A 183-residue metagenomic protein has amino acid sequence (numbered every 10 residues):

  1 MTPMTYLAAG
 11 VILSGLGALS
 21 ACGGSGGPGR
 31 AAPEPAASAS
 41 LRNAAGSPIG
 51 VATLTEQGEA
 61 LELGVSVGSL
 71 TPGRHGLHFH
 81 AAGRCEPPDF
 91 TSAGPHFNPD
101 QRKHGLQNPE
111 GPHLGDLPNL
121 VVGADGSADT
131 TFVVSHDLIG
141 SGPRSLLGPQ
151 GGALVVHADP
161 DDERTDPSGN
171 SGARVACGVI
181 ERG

Functional and structural regions predicted by a protein language model:
M1-P3: N-terminal secretory signal peptides that target proteins for export/translocation
Y6-S20: Bacterial N-terminal signal peptides
L19-R74, F79-G183: N-terminal leader/targeting pre-sequences
